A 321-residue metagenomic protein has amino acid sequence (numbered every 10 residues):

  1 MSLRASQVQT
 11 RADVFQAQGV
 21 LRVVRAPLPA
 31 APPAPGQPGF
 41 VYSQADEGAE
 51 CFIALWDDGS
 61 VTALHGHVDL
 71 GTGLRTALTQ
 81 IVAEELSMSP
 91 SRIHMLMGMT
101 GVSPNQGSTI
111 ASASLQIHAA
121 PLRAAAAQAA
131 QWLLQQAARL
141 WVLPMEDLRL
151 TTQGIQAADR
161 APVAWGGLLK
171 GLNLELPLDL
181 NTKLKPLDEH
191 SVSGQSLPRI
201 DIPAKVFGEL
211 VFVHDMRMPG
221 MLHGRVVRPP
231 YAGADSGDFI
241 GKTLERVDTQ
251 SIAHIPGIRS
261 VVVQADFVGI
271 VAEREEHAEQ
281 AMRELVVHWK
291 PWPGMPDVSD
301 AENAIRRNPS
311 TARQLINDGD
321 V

Functional and structural regions predicted by a protein language model:
M1-V321: Cofactor-binding beta-sheet edge motifs in enzyme active sites
